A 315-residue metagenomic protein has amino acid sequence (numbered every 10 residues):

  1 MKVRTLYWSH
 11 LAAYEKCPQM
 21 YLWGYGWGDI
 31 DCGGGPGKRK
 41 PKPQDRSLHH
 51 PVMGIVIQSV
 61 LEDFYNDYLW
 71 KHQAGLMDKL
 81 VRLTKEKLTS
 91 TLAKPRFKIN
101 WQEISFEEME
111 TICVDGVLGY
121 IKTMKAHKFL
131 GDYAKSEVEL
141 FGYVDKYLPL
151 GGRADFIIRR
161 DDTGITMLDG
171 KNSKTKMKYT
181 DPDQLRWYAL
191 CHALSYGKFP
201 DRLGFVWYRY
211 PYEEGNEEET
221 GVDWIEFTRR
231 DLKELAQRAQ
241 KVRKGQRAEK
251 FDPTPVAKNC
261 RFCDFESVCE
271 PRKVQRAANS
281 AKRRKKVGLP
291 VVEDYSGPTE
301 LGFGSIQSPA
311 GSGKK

Functional and structural regions predicted by a protein language model:
R4, W8-L69, V114, F262-F265: Nuclease catalytic cores
L22-P36, F156-M167, Q240: Active-site-adjacent bridging/hinge elements
W27, G170-K174, W207-R209: A short beta-strand motif that forms part of the nucleic acid-binding face of small beta-barrel RNA-binding folds
L48-V52, E107, K178-D183: Short, conserved micro-motifs enriched in small and acidic residues
V56-V138: A non-catalytic, helix-rich entry segment at domain boundaries
E62-D63, L190-L194: Short glycine/serine- and small hydrophobic-enriched flexible loop segments
A134-A189: Non-catalytic protein-protein interaction segments used by genome-maintenance enzymes to assemble and couple activities
V138, T180, A193-K315: Metal-dependent nuclease catalytic regions and adjoining charged, substrate-binding loops involved in nucleic-acid end
